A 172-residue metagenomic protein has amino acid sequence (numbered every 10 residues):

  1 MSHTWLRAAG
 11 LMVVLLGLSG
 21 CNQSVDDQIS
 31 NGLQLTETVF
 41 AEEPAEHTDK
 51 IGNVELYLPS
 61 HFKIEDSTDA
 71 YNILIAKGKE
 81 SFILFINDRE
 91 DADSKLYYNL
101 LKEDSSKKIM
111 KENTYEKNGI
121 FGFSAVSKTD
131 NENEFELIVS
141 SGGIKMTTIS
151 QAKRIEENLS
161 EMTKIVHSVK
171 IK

Functional and structural regions predicted by a protein language model:
S2-Y71, S150-K172: N-terminal targeting sequences that direct proteins away from the cytosol to non-cytosolic compartments
A45-I51, L74-I75, Y115-E116, A125-S127: Short acidic-hydrophobic surface loop/beta-edge motif
K50-Y98: Secretory pathway targeting signatures of secreted, lumenal, and periplasmic proteins
L56, I73-I75, L84, F123 (+3 more regions): Hydrophobic beta-strand residues in large extracellular and virion-surface proteins
E80-F85, E90-S94, D130-F135, K145-T148 (+1 more regions): Short, surface-exposed beta-strand/loop "edge" segments at domain boundaries and coil↔beta transitions
S94-K102, L159-V166: Extracytoplasmic/secreted envelope proteins and their assembly/folding machinery, especially bacterial periplasmic
K102-K107, H167, I171: Short, intrinsically disordered, mixed-charge
D104-K153: Signature of long, low-cysteine stretches enriched in small and polar/charged residues
